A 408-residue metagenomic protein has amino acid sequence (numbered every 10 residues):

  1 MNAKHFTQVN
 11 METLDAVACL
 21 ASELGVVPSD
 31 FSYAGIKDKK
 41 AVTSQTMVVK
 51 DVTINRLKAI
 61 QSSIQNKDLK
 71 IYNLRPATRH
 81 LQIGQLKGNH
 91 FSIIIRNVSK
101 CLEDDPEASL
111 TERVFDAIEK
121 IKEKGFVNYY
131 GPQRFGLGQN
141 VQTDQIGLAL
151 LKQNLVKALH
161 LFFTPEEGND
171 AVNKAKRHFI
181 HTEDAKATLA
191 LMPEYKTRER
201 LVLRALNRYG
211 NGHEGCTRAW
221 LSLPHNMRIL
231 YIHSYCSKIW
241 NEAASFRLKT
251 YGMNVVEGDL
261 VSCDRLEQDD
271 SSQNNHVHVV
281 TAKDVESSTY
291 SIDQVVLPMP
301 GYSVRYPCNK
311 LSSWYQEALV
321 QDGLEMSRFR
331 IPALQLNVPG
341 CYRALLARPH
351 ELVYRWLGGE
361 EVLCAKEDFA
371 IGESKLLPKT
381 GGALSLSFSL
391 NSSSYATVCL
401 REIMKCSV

Functional and structural regions predicted by a protein language model:
M1-V408: Non-catalytic, substrate/partner-engaging modules appended to enzymatic cores
